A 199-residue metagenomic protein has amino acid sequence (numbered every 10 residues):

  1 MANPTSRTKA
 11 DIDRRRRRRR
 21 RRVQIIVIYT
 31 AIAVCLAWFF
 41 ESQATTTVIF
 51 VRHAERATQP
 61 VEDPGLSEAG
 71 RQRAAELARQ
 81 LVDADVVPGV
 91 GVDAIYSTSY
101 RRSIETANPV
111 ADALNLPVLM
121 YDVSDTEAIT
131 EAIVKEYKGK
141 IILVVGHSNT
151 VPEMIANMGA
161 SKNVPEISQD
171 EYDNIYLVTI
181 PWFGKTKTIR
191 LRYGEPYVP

Functional and structural regions predicted by a protein language model:
A2-F39, Q43-Y137, T150-P199: Active-site-proximal alpha-helix that buttresses catalytic centers in soluble enzyme cores
H147: Conserved alpha/beta-hydrolase "nucleophile elbow" surrounding the catalytic nucleophile
